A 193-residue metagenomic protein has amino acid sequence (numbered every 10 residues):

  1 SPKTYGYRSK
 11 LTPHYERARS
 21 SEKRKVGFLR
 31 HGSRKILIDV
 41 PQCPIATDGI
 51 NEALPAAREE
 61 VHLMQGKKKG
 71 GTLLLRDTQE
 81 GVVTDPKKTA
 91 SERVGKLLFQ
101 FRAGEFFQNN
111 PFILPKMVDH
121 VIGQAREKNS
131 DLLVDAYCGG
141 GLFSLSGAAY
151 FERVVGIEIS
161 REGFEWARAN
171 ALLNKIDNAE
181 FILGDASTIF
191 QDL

Functional and structural regions predicted by a protein language model:
S1-L193: Accessory RNA-recognition modules of RNA-modification enzymes
